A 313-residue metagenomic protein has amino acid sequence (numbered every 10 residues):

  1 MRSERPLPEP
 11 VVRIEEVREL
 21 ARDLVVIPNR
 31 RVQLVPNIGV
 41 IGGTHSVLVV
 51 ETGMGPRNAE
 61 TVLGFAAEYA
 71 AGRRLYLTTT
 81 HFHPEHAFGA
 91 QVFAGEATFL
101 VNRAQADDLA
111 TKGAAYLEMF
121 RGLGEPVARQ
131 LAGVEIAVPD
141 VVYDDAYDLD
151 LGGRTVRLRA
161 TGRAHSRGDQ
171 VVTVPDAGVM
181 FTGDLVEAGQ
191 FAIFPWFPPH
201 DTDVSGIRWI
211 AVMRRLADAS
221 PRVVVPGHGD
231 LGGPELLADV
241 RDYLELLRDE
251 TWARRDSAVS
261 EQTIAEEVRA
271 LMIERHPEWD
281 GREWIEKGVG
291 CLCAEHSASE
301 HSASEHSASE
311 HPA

Functional and structural regions predicted by a protein language model:
M1-L24, T155: N-terminal amphipathic/basic leader segments beginning at the initiator methionine
M1-L7, D218-V223, L231-A313: Accessory terminal helices/loops
R2, E19, D107-T161, D176 (+2 more regions): Metallo-beta-lactamase
E15-E16, N37-G39, V141, D145-Y147 (+1 more regions): Residue-level detector of beta-strand structural context in well-folded domains
V17-F65, V172-D184: Conserved beta-strand hairpin/beta-sheet module of binuclear metal-dependent hydrolase folds, prominently
D23, I41, E51, A66 (+9 more regions): Divalent metal-coordination and catalytic microenvironments
T44-S46, P56-V101, S220: Active-site metal-binding motif and surrounding structural segment of the metallo-beta-lactamase
S46-L48, M54-P56, D148, T155-A164 (+1 more regions): Metallo-beta-lactamase
